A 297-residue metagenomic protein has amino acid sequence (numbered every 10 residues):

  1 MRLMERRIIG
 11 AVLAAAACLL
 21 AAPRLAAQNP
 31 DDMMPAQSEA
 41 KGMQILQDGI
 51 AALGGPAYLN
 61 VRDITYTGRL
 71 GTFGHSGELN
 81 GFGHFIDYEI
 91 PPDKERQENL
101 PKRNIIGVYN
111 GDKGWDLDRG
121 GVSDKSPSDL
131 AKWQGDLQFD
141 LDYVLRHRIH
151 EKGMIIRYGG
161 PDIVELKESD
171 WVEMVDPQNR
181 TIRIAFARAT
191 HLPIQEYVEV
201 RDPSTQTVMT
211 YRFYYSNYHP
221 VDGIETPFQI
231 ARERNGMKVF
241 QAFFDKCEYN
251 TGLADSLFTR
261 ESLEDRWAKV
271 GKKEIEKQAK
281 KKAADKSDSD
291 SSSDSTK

Functional and structural regions predicted by a protein language model:
M1-L13: Bacterial N-terminal signal peptides that target proteins for export
G10-R24: Bacterial N-terminal signal peptides
Q28-S38, A268-K297: Compositionally biased, proline/threonine/alanine/serine-rich low-complexity intrinsically disordered stretches
N29-D31, P35-Q37, G42-S123, G153-I163: N-terminal mature ectodomain segment of secretory-pathway/periplasmic proteins
G74-E78, R103-I105, L137, Q178-T181 (+1 more regions): Solvent-exposed loop/turn segments connecting transmembrane beta-strands in outer-membrane beta-barrel proteins
W115-L145: Acidic/charged, solvent-exposed loop-and-adjacent secondary-structure segments enriched in E/D, K/R, S/T, and G/P
G135-E173, P193-Y197: Short, conserved active-site entrance elements at the starts or edges of catalytic domains
E165-R260: Gly/Pro-enriched, hydrophobic low-complexity segments that function as extracytoplasmic propeptides/linkers
